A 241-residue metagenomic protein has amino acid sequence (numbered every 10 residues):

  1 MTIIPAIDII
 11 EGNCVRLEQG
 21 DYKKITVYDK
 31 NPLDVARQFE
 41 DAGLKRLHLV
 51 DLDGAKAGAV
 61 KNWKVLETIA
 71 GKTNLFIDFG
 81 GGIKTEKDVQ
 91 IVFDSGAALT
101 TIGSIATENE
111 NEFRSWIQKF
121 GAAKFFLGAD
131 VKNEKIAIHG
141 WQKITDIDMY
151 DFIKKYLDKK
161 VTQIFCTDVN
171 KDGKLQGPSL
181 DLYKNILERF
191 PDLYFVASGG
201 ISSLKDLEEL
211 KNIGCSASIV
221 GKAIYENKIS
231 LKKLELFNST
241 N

Functional and structural regions predicted by a protein language model:
M1-I3, G43-R46, T73-I77, A97-A98 (+4 more regions): Short, well-ordered coil/turn segments that N-cap beta-strands
I3, G54-A70, K84-Q90, S104-F126 (+3 more regions): Active-site-adjacent beta->alpha loops and helix N-cap segments on the catalytic face of soluble alpha/beta enzymes
D8, F39, L47, V92 (+4 more regions): Conserved, mostly hydrophobic/aromatic
G12, L17-K23, A98-D172: Conserved anion-binding
C14-V60: N-terminal beta-alpha supersecondary unit
Y28-E40, K84-Q90, I144-K155, L207: Short, acidic/polar
H48-D51, D78, T101-I102, F126 (+2 more regions): Conserved beta-strand positions in the central sheet of alpha/beta enzyme cores
T73, I77-L99, D181-A217: Catalytic cores of alpha/beta
